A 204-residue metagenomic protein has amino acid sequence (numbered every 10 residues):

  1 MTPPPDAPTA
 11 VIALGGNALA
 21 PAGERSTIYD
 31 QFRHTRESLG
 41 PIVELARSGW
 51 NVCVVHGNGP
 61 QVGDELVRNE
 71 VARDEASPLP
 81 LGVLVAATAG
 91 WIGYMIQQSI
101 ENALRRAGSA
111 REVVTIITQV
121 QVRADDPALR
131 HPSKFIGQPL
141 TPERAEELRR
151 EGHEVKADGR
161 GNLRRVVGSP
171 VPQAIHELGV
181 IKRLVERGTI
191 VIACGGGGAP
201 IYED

Functional and structural regions predicted by a protein language model:
M1-V55, D64-L66, E70, R183-E186: N-terminal glycine-/serine-/threonine-rich phosphate-binding loop
T9-A10, A20, T115, S169 (+2 more regions): Functionally constrained cores in energy, signaling, and assembly domains
V11-A13, N51-D64, E112-I117, V191-C194: Short beta-strand segments at enzyme active-site cores
A18-A20, G59-G63, V122-A124, A199-I201: Short, active-site-adjacent cap segments at secondary-structure transitions
A20-D30, G161-G168, Y202-D204: Short, basic, glycine/proline-bearing loop/turn elements
A72-V191: Ligand-binding beta-strand-loop-alpha-helix segment within the catalytic cores of soluble metabolic enzymes
I190-D204: Conserved mixed alpha/beta catalytic, RNA-binding, or beta-rich assembly cores of soluble enzyme, regulatory
